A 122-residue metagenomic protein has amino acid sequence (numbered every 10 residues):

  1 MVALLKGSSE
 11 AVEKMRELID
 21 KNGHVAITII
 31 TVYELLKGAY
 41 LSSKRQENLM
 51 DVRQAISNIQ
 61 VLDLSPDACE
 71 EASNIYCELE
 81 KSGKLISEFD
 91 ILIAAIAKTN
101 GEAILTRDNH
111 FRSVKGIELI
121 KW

Functional and structural regions predicted by a protein language model:
M1-I27, A39-Q54: Short, well-structured N-terminal submotif of metal-dependent ribonuclease cores
E10, D67, H110: Residue-level recognition of oxygen-bearing side chains
T28-T31, R107: A secondary-structure boundary/capping signal
V61-L105: Active-site neighborhoods of divalent-metal-dependent phosphate/nucleic-acid chemistry enzymes
A94, K98-W122: Acidic, PIN/NYN-like endoribonuclease modules and their adjacent C-terminal/linker elements
